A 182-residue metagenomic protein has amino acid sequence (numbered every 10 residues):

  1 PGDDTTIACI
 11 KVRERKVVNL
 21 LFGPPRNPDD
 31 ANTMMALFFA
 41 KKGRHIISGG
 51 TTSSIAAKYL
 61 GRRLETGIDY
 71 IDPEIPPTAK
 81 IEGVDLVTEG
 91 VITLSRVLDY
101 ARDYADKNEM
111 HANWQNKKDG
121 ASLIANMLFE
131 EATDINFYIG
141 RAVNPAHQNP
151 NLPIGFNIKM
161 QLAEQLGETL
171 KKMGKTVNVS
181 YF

Functional and structural regions predicted by a protein language model:
P1-A36, K42, S53, R62-F182: C-terminal catalytic subdomain
H45-I47: Residue-level marker for buried hydrophobic side chains located in beta-strands that build the well-ordered beta-sheet
A56: Conserved structured catalytic cores and adjacent interaction surfaces of nucleotide-binding/hydrolyzing enzymes
